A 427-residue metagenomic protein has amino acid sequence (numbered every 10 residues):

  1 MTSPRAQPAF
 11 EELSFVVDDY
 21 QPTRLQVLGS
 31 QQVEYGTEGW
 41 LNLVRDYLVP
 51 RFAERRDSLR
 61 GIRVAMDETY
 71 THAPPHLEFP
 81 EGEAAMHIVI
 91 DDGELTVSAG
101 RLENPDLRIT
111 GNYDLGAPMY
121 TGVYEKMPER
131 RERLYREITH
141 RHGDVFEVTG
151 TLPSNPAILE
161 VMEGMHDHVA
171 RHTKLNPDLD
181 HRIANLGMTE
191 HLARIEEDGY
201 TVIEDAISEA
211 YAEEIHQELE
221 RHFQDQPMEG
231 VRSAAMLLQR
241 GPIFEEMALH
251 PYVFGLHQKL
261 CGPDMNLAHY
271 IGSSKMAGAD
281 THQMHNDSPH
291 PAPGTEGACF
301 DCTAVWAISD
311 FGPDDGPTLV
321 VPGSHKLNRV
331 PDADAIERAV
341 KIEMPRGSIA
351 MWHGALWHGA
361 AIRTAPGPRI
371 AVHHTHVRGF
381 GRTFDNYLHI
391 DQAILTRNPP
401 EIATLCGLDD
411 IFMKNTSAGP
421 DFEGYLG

Functional and structural regions predicted by a protein language model:
T2-N185: Feature captures hydrophobic
A73-P75, D91-T96, D114-G116, M276-A279 (+3 more regions): Short, charged/polar surface micro-motifs in flexible loops or helix N-caps
L175-D198, I203-G294: Non-heme Fe(II)-dependent double-stranded beta-helix
H269-G272, A304-W306, V372-H376: A structural signal for short, well-ordered beta-strand segments
D280-M344, G381-D391: Catalytic core of non-heme Fe(II) oxygenases with the double-stranded beta-helix
P331-M351, A355-W357, A361-G427: Conserved double-stranded beta-helix
